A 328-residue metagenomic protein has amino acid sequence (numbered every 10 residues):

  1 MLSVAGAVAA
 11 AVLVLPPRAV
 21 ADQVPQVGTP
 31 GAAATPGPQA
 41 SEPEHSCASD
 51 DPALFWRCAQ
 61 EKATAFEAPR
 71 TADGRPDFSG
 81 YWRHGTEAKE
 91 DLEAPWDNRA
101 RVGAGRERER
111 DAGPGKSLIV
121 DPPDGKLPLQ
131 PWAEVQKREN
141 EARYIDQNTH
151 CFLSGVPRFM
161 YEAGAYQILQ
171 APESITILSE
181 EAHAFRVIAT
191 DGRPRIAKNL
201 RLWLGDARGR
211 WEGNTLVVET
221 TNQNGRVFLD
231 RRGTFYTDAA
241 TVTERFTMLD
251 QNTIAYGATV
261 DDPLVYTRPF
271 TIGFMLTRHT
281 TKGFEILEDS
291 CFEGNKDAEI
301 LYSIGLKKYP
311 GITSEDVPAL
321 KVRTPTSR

Functional and structural regions predicted by a protein language model:
M1-A7: Bacterial N-terminal signal peptides that target proteins for export
G6, V12-R328: PEST-like low-complexity, intrinsically disordered acidic/proline/serine-rich tracts that flank trafficking/processing
